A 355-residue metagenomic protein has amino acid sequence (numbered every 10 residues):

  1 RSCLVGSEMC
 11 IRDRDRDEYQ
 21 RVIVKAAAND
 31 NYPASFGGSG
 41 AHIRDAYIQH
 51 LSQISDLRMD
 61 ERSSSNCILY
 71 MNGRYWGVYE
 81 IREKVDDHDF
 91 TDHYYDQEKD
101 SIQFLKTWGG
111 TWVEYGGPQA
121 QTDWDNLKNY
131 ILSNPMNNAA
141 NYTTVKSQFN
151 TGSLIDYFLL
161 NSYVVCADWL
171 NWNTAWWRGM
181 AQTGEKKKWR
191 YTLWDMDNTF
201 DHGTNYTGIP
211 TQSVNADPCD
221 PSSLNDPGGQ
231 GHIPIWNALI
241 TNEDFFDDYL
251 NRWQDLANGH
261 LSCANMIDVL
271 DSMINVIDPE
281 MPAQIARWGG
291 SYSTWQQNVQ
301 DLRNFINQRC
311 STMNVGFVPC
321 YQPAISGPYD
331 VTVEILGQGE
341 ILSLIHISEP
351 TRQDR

Functional and structural regions predicted by a protein language model:
R1, S7-W112: Conserved ATP-binding subdomain of kinase catalytic cores across diverse folds
R1-G6, I11, I345-R355: Single conserved hydrophobic/aromatic residue that forms the stacking wall/gate of nucleotide- or nucleobase-binding
D30-G37, N66-Y70, Y75, Y79 (+2 more regions): Middle-to-C-terminal accessory/interaction subdomains
L69, I341-S343: Short aromatic-centered micro-motifs
M71, K84, R178, E349-T351: Residue-level signal for short segments within beta-strands and strand-turn junctions of well-structured beta-sheet
G327-I341: A short, amphipathic beta-strand motif
